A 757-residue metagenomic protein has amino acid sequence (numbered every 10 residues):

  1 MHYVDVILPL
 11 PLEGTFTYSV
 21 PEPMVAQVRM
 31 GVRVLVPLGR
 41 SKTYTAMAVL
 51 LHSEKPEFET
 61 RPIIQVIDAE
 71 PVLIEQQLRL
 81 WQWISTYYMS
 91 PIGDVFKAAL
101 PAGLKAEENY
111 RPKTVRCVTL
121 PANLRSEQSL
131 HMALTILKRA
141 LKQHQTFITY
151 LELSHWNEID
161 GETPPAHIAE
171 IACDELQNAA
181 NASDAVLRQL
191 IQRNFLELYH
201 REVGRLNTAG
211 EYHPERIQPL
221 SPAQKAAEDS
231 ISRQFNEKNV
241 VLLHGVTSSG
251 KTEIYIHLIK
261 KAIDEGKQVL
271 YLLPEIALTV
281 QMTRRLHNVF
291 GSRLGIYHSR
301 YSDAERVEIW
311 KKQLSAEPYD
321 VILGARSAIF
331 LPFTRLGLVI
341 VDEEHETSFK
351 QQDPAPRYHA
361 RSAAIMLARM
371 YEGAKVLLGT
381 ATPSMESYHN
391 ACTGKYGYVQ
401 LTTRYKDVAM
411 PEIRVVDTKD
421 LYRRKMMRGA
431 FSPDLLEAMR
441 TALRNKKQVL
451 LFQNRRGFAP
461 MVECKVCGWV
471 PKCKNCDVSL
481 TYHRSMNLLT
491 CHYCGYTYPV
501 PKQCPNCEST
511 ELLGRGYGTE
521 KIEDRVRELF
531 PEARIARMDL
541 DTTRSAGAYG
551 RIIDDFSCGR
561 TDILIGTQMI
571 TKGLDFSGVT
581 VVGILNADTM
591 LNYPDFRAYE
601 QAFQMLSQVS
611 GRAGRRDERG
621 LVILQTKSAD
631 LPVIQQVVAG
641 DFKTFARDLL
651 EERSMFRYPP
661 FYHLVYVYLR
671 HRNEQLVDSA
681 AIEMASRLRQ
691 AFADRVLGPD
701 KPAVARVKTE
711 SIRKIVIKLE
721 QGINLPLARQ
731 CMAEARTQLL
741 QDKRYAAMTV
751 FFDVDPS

Functional and structural regions predicted by a protein language model:
M1-L377, G394-V408, A691, L725-S757: Accessory, non-ATPase domains that flank or precede helicase/AAA+ motor cores in DNA-metabolism machines
G14-F16, A172, H663-V665, S711-R713: Short amphipathic alpha-helical segments
L38, K55-T60, I64-E70, M605 (+2 more regions): Solvent-exposed, membrane-proximal periplasmic/extracellular interface segments of envelope transport and secretion
L50-H52, L100, H200-E202, Q453-R455 (+4 more regions): A general secondary-structure junction signal
M89, P101, N181, K465 (+3 more regions): Glycine-centered secondary-structure boundary/capping sites
E215-S221, K225, E237-D678, S686-Q690 (+3 more regions): Inter-lobe coupling/hinge segments of SF2-like helicase ATPases
S686, Q690-K708, V750: A carboxyl-terminal module marker
